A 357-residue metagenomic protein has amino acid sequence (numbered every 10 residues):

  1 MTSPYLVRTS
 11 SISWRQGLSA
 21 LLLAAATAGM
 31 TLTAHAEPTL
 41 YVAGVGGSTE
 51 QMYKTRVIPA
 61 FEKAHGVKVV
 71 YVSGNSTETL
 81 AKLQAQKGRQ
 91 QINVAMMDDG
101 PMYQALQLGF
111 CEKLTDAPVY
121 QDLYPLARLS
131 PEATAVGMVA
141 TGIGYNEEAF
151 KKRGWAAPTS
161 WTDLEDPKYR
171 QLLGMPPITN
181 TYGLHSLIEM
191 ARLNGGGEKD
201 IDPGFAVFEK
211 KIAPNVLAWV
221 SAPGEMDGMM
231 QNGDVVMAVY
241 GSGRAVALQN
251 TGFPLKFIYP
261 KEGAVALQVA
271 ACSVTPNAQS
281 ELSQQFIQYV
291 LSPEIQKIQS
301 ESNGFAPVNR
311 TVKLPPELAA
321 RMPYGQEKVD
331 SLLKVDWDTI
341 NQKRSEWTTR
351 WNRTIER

Functional and structural regions predicted by a protein language model:
E37-Q104: Early extracytoplasmic/lumenal segment of secretory-pathway proteins
G46-K54, Q91-Q231: Extracytoplasmic ligand-binding site segments that recognize negatively charged/polar headgroups
G100-Q104, Q231, V236-P254: A ligand-binding cleft/hinge motif common to bilobed small-molecule-binding domains
E112-P118, E132-T134, T162, M237 (+2 more regions): Short beta-strand->loop
G144-A149, E189-L193, L267-Q279, I298: A bilobed periplasmic-binding-protein/Venus flytrap-type ligand-binding module shared by bacterial periplasmic
A206-I212, Q249-T275, K313: Periplasmic-binding protein-like
V274-L332: Mature extracytoplasmic/periplasmic domains
P316-R357: Extracellular/periplasmic bilobal clamshell ligand-binding domains
